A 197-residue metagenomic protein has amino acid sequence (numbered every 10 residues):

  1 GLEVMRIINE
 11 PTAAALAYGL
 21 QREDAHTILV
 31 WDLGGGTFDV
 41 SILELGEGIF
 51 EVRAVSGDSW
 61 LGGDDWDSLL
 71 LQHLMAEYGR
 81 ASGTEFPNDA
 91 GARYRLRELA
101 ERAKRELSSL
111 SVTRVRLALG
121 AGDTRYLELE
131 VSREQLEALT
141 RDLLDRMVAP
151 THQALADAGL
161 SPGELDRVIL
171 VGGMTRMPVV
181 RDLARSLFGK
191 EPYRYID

Functional and structural regions predicted by a protein language model:
G1-D197: Oxyanion-binding/catalytic loops of NTP- or PPi-dependent enzymes
